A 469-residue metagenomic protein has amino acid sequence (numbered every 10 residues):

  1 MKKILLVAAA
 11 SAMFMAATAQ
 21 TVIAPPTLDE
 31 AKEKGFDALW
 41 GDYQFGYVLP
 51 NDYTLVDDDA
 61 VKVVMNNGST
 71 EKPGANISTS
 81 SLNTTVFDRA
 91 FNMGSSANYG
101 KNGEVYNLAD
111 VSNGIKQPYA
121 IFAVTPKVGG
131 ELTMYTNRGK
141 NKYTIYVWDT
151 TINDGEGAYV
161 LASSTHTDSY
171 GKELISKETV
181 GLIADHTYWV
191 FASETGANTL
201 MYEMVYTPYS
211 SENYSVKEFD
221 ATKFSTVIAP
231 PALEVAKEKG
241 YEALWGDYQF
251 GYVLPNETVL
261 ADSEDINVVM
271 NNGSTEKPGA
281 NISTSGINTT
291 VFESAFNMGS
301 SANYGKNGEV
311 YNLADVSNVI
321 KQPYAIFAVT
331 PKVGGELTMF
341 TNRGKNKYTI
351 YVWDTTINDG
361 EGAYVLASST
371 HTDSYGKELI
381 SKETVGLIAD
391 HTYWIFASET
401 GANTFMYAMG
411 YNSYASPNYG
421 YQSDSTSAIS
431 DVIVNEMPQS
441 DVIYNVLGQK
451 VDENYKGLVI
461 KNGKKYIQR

Functional and structural regions predicted by a protein language model:
A10-T18: Hydrophobic h-region of N-terminal signal peptides that target proteins for export in Gram-negative bacteria
T21-A109, E212-A314: N-terminal targeting leaders for non-cytosolic proteins
D88-R89, G94-K127, L174-E178, N198-M201 (+4 more regions): Short beta-strands within extracellular/lumenal beta-sheet-rich domains
T125-T133, D185-H186, T330-T338, D390-T392: Extended extracellular/luminal ectodomain segments enriched in beta-structured repeat modules
M134, M339, T426-V432, G448 (+1 more regions): Terminal processing/anchoring signals of secreted or surface-associated proteins and related intramolecular
K140-G157, K345-E361: Short, surface-exposed beta-strand/strand-loop-strand elements in extracellular ectodomains
W189-T199, W394-N403: Short beta-strand-plus-loop segments that form exposed binding edges in beta-rich domains
S416-L447: Residue-level detector of functionally pivotal "anchor" positions at catalytic/ligand-binding pockets or at interdomain
